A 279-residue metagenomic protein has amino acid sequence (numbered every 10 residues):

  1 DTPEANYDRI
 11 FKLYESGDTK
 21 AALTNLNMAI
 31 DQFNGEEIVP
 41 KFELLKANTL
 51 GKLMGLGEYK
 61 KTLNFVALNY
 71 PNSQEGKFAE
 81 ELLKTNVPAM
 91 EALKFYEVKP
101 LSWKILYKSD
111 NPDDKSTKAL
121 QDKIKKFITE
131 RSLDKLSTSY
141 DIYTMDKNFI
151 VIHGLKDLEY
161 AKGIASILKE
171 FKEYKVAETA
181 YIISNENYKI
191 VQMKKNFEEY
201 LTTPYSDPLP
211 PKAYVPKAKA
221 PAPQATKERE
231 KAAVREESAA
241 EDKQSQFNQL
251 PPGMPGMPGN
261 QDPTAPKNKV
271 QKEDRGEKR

Functional and structural regions predicted by a protein language model:
D1-Y7, E37-E43, Y59: Generic helix N-cap/helix-start motif at coil->alpha-helix transitions
T2-T24: Alpha-helical segment of the N-proximal tetratricopeptide repeat
D8, L44-N48, L82: "A position-specific structural signal for the A-helix of alpha-solenoid helical repeats
K12, K231-R279: Long, low-complexity, intrinsically disordered segments
K12-L13, Q32, T49-K52, V151: Residue-level signature for tetratricopeptide repeat
S16, I30-I38, F65-L82, L155 (+1 more regions): Short solvent-exposed coil/turn linkers within tandem alpha-helical repeat scaffolds
K20, T24, G55-K60, N69-K77 (+2 more regions): Extracytoplasmic
N48-T62, K84-K104: Alpha-helical linker/edge segments of TPR/alpha-solenoid repeat scaffolds and analogous pre-/post-domain helices
